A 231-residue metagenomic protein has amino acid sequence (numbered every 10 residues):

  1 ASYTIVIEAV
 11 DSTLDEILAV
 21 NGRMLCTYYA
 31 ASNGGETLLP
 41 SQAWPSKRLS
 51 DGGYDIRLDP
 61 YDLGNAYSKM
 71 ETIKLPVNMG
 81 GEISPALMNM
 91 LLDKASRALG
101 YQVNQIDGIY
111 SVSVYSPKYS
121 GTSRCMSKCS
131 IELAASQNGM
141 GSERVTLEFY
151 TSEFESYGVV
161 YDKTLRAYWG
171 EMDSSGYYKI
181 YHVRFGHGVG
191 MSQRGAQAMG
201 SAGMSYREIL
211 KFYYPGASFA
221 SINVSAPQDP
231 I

Functional and structural regions predicted by a protein language model:
A1-I231: Conserved, single-site charged/polar hotspot
